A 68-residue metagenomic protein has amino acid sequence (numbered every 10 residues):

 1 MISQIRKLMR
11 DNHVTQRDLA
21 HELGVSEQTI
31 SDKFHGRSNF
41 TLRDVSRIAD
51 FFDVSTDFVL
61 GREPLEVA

Functional and structural regions predicted by a protein language model:
M1-V14: A short, Lys/Arg-rich alpha-helix, primarily the initiator
L8, L42-R43: Short, Lys/Arg-enriched C-terminal cap helix and immediately downstream tail that follows
R10, G24, H35-G36, P64: Residue-level detection of the helix-turn-helix DNA-binding "recognition helix"
R10, H21, D50: Alpha-helical residues within the helix-turn-helix
V14-D32: Short alpha-helical DNA-recognition segment
R43-F58: DNA major-groove recognition helix of helix-turn-helix/homeodomain DNA-binding modules
L60-V67: Short amphipathic recognition helices of helix-turn-helix/homeodomain-type DNA-binding modules
